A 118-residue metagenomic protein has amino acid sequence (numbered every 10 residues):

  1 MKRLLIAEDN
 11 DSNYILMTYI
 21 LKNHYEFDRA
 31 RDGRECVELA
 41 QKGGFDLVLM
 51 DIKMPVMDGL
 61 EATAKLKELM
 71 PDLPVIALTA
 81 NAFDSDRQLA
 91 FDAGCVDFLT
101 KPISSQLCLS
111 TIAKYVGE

Functional and structural regions predicted by a protein language model:
E8: Conserved acidic carboxylate
Y14-K22: Charged docking surfaces used in two-component/phosphorelay signaling
Y25-R31, E38-L39: Short hydrophobic/Thr-rich beta-strand motif most characteristic of the beta2 strand and flanking loop of CheY-like
G43-L49: Active-site beta3 strand of CheY-like receiver
M54: Receiver (REC) domain active-site loop signature in two-component systems and cognate sites in sensor histidine kinases
I103-I112: C-terminal output helix
